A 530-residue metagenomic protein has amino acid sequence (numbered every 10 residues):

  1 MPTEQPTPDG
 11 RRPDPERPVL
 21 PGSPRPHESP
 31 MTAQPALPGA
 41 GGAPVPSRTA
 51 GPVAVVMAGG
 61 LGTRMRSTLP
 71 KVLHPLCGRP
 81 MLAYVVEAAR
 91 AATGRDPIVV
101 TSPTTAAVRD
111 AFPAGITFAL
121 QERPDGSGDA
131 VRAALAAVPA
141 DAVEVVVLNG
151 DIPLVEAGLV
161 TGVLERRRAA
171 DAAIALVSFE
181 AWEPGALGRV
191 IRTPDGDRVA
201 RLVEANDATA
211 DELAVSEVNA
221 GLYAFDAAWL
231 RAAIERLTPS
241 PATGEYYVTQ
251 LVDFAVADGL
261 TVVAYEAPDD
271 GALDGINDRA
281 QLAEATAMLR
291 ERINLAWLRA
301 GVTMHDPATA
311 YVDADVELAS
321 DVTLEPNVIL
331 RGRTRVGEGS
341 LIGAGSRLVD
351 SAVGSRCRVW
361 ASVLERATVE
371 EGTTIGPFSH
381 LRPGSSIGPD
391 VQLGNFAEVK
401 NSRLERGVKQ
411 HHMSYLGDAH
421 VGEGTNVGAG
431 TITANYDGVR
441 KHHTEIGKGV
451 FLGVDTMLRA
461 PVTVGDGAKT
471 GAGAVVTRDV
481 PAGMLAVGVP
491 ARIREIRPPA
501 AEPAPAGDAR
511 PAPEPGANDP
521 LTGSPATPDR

Functional and structural regions predicted by a protein language model:
P2-D9, D14, P21-M57, P75 (+2 more regions): Conserved N-terminal catalytic core of the sugar/cofactor nucleotidyltransferase
P2-T3, G22, V353, R358-R530: Glycine-rich hexapeptide-repeat left-handed beta-helix
V45-P46, A50, S216-A319: Conserved alpha/beta core of the MobA/IspD/sugar-nucleotide pyrophosphorylase nucleotidyltransferase superfamily
A58-R64: Conserved adenylation A10 loop of the ANL superfamily
L69-P75, L120, L237-S240: Short glycine-enriched, charge-decorated loop/helix-capping segments at active-site entrances that position
G94, A142, D171-I174, L260: Short, high-confidence coil segments that cap the C-terminus of an alpha-helix and link into the following beta-strand
A106, P113, V155-A242, T249 (+1 more regions): Conserved core of the sugar-phosphate nucleotidyltransferase
A314-S351, S355-R356, S362: Phosphate-binding active sites in nucleotide-utilizing proteins
